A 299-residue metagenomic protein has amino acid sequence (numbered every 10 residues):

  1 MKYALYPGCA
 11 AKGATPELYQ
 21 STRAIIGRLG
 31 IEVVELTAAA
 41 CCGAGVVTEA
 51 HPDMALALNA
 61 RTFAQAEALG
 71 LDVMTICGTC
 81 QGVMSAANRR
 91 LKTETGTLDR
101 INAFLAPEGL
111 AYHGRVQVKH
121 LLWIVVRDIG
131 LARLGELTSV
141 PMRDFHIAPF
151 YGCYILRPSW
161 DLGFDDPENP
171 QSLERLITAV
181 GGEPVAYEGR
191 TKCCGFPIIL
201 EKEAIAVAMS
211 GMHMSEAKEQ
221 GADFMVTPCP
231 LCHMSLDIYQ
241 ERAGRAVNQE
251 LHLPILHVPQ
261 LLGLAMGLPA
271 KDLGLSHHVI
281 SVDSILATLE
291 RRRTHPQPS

Functional and structural regions predicted by a protein language model:
M1-S299: Iron-sulfur cluster-binding electron-transfer modules in prokaryotic oxidoreductases
